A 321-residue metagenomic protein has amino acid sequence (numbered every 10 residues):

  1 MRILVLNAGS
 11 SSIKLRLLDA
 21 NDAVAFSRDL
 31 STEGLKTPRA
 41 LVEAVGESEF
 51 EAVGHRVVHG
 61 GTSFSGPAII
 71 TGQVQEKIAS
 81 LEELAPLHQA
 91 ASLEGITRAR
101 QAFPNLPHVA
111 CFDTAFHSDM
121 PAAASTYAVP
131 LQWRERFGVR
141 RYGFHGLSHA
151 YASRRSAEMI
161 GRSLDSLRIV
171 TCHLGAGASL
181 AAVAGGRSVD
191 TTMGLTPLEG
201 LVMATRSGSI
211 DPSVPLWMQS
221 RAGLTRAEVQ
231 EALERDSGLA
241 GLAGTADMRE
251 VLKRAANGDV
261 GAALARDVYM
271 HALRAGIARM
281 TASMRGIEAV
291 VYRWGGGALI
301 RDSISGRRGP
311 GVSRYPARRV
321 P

Functional and structural regions predicted by a protein language model:
R2-V5, A52-G54, V109, I169-H173: Short glycine-aspartate micro-motif
I3-K36, G194: Short glycine-rich, Thr/Ser-proximal phosphate-binding strand/loop in the N-terminal lobe of ATP-dependent enzymes
A40-E51, E158-S163, G276-E288: Phosphate/pyrophosphate-binding loops at sites that engage ATP/ADP/AMP, CoA/4′-phosphopantetheine, polyphosphate
V45-Q89, L106-V109, A115-Y127: Short beta-strand-loop/turn "lid" adjacent to the catalytic site in phosphate-handling enzymes
D119-M218: Glycine-rich phosphate-binding loop of actin/hexokinase-like ATP-binding domains
E231, R235-M284: Adenine-nucleotide phosphate-binding core of ATP-dependent small-molecule kinases
I287-P310: Glycine-rich phosphate-binding loops at beta-strand->alpha-helix junctions
R307-P321: Conserved phosphate-binding/catalytic loops in two-lobed NTP-binding clefts
